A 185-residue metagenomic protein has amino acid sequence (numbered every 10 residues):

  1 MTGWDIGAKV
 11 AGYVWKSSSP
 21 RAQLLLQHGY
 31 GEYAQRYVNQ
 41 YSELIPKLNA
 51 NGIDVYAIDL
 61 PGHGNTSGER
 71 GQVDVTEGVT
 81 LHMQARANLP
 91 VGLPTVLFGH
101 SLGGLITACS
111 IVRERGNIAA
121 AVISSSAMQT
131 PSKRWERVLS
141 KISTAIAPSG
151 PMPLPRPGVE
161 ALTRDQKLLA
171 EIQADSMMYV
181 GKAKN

Functional and structural regions predicted by a protein language model:
M1-S17: N-terminal cap/lid segment of alpha/beta-hydrolase-fold proteins
R21-G29: Short beta-strand element of the alpha/beta-hydrolase
Y30-L44: The serine-hydrolase catalytic nucleophile loop
G31, L60-G64, M128: Alpha/beta-hydrolase active-site loop signature
I45-S67: Conserved alpha/beta-hydrolase
H63-V91: Catalytic nucleophile-loop/oxyanion-hole region of alpha/beta-hydrolase and closely related hydrolase-like folds
F98-A183: Alpha/beta-hydrolase-fold enzymes
